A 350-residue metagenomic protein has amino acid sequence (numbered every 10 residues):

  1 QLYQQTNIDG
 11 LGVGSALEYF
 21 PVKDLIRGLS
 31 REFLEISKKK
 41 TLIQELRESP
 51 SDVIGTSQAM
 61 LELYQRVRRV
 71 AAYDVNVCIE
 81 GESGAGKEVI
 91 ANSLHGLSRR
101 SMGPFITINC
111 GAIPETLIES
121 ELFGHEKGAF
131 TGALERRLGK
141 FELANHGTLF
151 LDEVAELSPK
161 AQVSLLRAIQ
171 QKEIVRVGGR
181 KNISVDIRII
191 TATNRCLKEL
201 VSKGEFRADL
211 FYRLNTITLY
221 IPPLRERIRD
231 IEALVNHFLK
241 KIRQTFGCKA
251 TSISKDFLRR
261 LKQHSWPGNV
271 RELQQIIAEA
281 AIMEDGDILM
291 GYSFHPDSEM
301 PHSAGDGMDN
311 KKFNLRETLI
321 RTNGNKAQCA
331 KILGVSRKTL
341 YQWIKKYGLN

Functional and structural regions predicted by a protein language model:
I8-V22: Glycine-rich phosphate-binding active-site loops on the catalytic face of alpha/beta enzymes
Y19-Q58, Q65, Y292: Conserved ASCE P-loop NTPase core motifs with emphasis on AAA+ ATPases
E45-S184, I189-R195, L200, L224 (+1 more regions): AAA+ ATPase active-site-proximal loops
N109, T218-D230: Conserved AAA+ ATPase "SRH/arginine-finger" region at the nucleotide-binding site
I228-V235, L239: Conserved Sensor-2/SRH helix of P-loop NTPases
Q275, A304-N350: Bacterial C-terminal helix-turn-helix
I277, E284-E299: Conserved C-terminal helix/linker of AAA+ ATPases
